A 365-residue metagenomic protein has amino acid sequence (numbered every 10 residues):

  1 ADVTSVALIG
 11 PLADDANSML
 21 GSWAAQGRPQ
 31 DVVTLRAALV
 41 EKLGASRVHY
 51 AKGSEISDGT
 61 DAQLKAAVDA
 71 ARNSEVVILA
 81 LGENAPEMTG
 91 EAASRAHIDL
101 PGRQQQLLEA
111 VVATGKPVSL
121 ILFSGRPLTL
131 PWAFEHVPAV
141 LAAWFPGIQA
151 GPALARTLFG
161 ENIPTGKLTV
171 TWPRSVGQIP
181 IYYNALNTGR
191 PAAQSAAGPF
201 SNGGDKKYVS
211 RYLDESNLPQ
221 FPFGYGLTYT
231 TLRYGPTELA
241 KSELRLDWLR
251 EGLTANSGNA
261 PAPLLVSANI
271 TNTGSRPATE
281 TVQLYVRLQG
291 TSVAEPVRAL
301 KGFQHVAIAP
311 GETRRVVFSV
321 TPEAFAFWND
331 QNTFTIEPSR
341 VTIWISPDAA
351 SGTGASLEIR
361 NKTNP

Functional and structural regions predicted by a protein language model:
A1-G21, G27-R36, V40-K42, H49 (+4 more regions): Secreted, periplasmic, or luminal enzymes acting at the cell surface/secretory milieu
V3, E55, R287-S292, D348: Change "in extracellular beta-sheet-rich domains … of secreted and cell-surface proteins" to "in beta-sheet-rich domains
Y50-E135: Hydrophobic helix-and-loop "lid/oligomerization" segment in the mid-to-C-terminal part of catalytic domains
A260, P310, E337-P338: Surface-exposed loops/turns
P263-S267, T313-V317, G354: Intrinsic-disorder/low-complexity, polar/charged segments enriched in Ser/Thr/Lys/Arg/Asp/Glu/Gln
S275-S292, R298-L300: Short acidic, flexible loop segments centered on an aromatic residue
S292-W328: Intrinsically disordered, low-complexity Pro/Gly/Ser/Thr-rich segments with frequent PxxP/GP/PP motifs and embedded
T321-P365: Terminal connector regions
